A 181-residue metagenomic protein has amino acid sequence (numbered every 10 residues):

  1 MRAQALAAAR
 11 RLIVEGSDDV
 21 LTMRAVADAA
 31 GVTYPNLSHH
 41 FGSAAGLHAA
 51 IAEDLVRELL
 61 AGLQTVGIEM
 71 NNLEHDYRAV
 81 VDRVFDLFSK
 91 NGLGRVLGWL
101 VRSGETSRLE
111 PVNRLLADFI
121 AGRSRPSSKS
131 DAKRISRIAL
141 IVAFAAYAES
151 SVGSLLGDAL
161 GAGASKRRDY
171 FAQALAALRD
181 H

Functional and structural regions predicted by a protein language model:
Q4, A8-G46, A50: Helix-turn-helix
Q4, H75, A79, R95-W99 (+2 more regions): Amphipathic alpha-helical interaction segments
A8-G16, E58-E69, V96, L100 (+2 more regions): Solvent-exposed, amphipathic alpha-helical segments
A50, A61-L93, I135: Hydrophobic alpha-helical connector segments
D54, E58, L87, N91 (+1 more regions): Phosphate/oxyanion-binding loops and surfaces in catalytic or ligand/nucleic-acid-binding neighborhoods
Q64, D82, G98, A121-S124: Amphipathic alpha-helical segments within well-ordered protein domains
D82-A117, S154: Amphipathic alpha-helical segments used for helix-helix packing
L109-R114, S124-H181: Hydrophobic/aromatic-rich alpha-helical bundle segments in the mid-to-C-terminal region
